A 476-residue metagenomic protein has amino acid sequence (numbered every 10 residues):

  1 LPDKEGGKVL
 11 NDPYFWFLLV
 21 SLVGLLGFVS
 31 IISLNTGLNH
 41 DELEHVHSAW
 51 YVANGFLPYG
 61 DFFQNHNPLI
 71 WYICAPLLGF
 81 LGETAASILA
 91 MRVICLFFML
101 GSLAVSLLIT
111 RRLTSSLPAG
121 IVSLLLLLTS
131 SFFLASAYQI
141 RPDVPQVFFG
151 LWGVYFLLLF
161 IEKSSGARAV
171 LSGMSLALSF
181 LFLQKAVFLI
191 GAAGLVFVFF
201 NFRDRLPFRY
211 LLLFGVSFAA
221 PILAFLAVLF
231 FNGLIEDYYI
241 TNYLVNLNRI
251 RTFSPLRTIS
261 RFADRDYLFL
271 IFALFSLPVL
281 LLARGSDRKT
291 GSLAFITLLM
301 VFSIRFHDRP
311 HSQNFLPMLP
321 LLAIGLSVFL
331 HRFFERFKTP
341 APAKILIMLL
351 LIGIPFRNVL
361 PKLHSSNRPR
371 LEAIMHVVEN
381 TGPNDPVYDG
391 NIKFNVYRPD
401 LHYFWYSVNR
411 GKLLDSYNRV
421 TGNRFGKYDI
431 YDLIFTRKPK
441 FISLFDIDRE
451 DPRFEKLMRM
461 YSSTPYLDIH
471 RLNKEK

Functional and structural regions predicted by a protein language model:
Y14-W16, S106-T129, V147-F148, G166 (+1 more regions): Transmembrane-helix signature of polytopic, membrane-embedded enzymes that assemble or transfer cell-envelope glycans
L19, G24, V93-T114, T129 (+1 more regions): Transmembrane-helix motifs of polytopic, lipid-linked glycan transferases
A104, D266-V301: Hydrophobic, aromatic-rich transmembrane alpha-helices and their immediate juxtamembrane boundary segments
R112-L117, G153-L171, R203-R205, F275-R288 (+1 more regions): Membrane-interface transmembrane helices that cradle and orient dolichyl/undecaprenyl
S123-L124, R168-Q184, I190-V196, A220 (+1 more regions): Membrane-interface alpha helices of multi-pass inner-membrane proteins
L126, P145-E162, R168-L176, F197 (+1 more regions): Specific aromatic-rich, kink-prone transmembrane helix
S136, D143, L151, F188 (+2 more regions): Hydrophobic/aromatic-rich transmembrane helices and adjacent perimembrane loops
K185-A186, N232, L350-K476: Extracytoplasmic
